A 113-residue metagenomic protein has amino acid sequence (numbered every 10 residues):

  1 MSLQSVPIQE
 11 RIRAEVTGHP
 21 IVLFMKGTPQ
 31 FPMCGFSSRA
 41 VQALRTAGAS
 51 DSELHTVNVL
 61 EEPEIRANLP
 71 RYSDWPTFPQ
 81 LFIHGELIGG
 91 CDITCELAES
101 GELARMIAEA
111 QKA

Functional and structural regions predicted by a protein language model:
M1-V22, A113: N-terminal leader/targeting and pre-domain segments
Q4, Q42, A108-K112: Contiguous interface-forming segments/domains that mediate binding rather than catalysis
I12-D51: Local sequence-structure signature of Cys/Sec-based thiol-disulfide redox active-site neighborhoods
R45, A49-R66: Thiol-based oxidoreductase modules, predominantly thioredoxin-like and allied folds used for disulfide exchange
P70-T77: Thiol/disulfide oxidoreductase modules built on the thioredoxin-like
I83-A113: Non-catalytic, surface beta->alpha helical segment in thiol-disulfide oxidoreductase systems
